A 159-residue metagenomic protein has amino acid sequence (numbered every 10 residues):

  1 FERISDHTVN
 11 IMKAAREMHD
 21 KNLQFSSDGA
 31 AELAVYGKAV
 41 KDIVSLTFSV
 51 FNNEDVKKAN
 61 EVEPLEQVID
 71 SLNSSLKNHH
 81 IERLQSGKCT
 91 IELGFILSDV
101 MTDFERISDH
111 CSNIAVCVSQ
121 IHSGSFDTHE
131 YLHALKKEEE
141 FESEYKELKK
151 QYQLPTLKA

Functional and structural regions predicted by a protein language model:
F1-A159: Cytosolic, long alpha-helical scaffolding segments
